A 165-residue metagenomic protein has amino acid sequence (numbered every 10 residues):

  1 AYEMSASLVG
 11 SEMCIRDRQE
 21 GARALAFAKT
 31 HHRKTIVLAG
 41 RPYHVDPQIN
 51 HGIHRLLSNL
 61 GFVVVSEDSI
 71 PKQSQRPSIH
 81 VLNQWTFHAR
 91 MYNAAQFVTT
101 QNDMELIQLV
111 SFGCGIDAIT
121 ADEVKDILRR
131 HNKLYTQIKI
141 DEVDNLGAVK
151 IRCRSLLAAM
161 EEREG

Functional and structural regions predicted by a protein language model:
A1-G10, I15: Single conserved hydrophobic/aromatic residue that forms the stacking wall/gate of nucleotide- or nucleobase-binding
S11-Q73: A charged, amphipathic alpha-helical module
E20-R23, A89-V98, A121-L128: Structured alpha-helical segments in the cores of large, soluble enzyme domains
T35-G40, E105-S111, T136-K139: Short glycine-rich or small-residue beta-strand-to-loop segments that form or flank ligand, phosphate, metal/Fe-S
V45-G52, P77-T86, T120-D122: Short glycine/threonine-rich loop-to-helix capping motif typified by GTGT followed within a few residues by an Asp-Pro
F62-N83, I140-A148: Short connector loops at secondary-structure junctions
P71-I116: Glycine-rich, anion-gripping cofactor-binding loops and their flanking helix/strand elements in enzyme active sites
T99, V110-G165: Peripheral docking tails and interdomain loops at the edges of cofactor- or intermediate-handling domains
